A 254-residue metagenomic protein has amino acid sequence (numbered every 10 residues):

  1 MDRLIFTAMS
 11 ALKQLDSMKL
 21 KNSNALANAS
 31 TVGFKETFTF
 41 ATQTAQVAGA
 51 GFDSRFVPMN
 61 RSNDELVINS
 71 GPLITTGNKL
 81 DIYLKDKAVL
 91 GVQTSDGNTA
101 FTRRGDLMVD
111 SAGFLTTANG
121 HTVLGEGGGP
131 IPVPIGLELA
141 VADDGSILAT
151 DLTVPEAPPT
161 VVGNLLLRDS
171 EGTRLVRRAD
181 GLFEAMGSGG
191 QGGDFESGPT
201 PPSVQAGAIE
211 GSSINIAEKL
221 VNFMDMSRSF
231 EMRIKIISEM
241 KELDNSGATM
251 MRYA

Functional and structural regions predicted by a protein language model:
M1-A254: Amphipathic alpha-helical polymerization modules
